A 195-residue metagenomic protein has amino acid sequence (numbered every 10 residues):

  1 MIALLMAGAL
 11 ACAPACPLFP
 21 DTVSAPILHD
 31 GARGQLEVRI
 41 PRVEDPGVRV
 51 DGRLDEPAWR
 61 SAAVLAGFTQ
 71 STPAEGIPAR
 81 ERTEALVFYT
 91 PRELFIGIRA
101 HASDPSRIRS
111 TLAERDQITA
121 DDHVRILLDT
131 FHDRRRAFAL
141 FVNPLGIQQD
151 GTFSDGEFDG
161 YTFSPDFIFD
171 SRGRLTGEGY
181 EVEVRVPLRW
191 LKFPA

Functional and structural regions predicted by a protein language model:
I2-P14: Bacterial N-terminal signal peptides
C12-A195: Structural preference for beta-rich elements and adjacent junctions enriched in aromatics
